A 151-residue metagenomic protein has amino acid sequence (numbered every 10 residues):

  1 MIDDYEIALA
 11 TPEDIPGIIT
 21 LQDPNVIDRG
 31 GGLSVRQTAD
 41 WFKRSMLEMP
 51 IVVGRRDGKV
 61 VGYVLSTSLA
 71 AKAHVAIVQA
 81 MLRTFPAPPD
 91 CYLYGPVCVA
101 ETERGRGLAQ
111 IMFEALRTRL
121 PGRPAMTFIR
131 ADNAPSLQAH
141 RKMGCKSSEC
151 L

Functional and structural regions predicted by a protein language model:
D4-T20, G31: A short beta-loop-alpha structural element at the N-terminal edge of CoA-dependent acyl/N-acetyltransferase catalytic
A10, Y94-V99, I129: Hydrophobic adenine-recognition pocket in adenosine-nucleotide-binding enzymes
G30-D57, L65: Active-site rim helix/loop that mediates acceptor-substrate recognition in acyltransferases
K59-G62, P135: Glycine-rich acetyl-CoA-binding "A-motif" of GNAT/NAT acetyltransferases
L65-P96: Conserved acyl-donor/pantetheine-binding loop and adjacent beta-alpha core of acyl/acetyltransferases and related
G95-E101, G105-T118, K142: Conserved acetyl-CoA-binding loop-helix of GNAT-fold acetyltransferases
Q110, A131-C150: Conserved active-site alpha-helix within GNAT-family acetyltransferase domains
R119-D132: Conserved GNAT acetyl-CoA-binding A-motif
